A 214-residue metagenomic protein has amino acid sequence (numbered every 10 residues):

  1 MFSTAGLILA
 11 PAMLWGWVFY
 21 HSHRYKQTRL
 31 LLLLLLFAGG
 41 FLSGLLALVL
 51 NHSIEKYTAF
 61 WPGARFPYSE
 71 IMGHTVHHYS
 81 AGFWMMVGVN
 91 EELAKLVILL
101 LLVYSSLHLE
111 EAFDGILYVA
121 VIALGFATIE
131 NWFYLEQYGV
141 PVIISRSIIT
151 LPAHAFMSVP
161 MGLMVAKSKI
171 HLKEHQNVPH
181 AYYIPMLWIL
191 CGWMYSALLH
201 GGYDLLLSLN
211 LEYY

Functional and structural regions predicted by a protein language model:
M1-Y214: Hydrophobic alpha-helical segments at protein termini of multi-pass membrane proteins
